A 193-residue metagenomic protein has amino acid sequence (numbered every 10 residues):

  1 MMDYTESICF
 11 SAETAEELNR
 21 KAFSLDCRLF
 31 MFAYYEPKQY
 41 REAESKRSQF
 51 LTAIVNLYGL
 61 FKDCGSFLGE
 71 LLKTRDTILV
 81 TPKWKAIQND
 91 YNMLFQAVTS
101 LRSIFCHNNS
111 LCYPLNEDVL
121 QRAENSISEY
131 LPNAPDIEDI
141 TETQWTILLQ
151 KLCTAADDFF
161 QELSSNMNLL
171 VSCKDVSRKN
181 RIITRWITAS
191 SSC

Functional and structural regions predicted by a protein language model:
M1-A86, D90-A97, K151-A189: Amphipathic alpha-helical interface elements
G65, N108, E138-T141: Alpha-helix initiation/capping motif
D90-P132: Histidine-centered, metal-coordinating catalytic motifs and their short helical/loop contexts
R102-S103, E142-T154: Short, surface-exposed, charge-dense and proline/glycine-enriched linear segments
P114-L115, N133, I140-I147: Extended charged low-complexity segments that act as oligomerization/scaffolding linkers
N116-P135, E162-V176: Short, highly charged low-complexity linear segments
S191-C193: Acidic, Ser/Thr-rich low-complexity intrinsically disordered segments
